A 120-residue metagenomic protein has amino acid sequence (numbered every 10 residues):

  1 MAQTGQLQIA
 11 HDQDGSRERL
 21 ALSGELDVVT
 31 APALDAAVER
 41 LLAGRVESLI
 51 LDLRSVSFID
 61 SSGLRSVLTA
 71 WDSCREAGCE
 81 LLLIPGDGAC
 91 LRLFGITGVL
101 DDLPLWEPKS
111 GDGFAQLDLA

Functional and structural regions predicted by a protein language model:
M1-S57, L68-A120: STAS-like cytosolic regulatory interaction modules
D60: Conserved G/P- and acidic residue-centered "switch" motifs that form tight phosphate/ATP-binding loops in soluble
